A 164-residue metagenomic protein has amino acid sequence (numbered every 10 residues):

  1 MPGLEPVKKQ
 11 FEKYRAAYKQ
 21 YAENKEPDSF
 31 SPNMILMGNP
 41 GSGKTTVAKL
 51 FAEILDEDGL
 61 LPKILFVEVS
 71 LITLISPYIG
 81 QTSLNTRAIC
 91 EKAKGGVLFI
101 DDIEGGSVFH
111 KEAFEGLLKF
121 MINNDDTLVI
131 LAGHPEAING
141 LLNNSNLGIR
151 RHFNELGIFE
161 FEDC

Functional and structural regions predicted by a protein language model:
M1-M34: Pre-Walker A (pre-P-loop) alpha-helix and adjacent loop at the N terminus of AAA/AAA+ ATPase modules, a conserved
F30-I64, A88-E91: Walker A/P-loop
M34, V67-V69, L98-F99, V129: Hydrophobic positions in the central parallel beta-sheet of the AAA+
K44, I75-Y78, A137-L142: Switch/connector loops and helix/strand junctions flanking conserved nucleotide-binding motifs in nucleotide-processing
I64-A93: Short glycine-rich substrate-engagement loop in P-loop NTPases that contacts/grips substrate
L71-Q81, E104-K111, G157-F159: Flexible beta-alpha connector loops of hexameric P-loop NTPases
K94-N123, T127-I130, A137-N144: Conserved AAA+/SF3 P-loop NTPase catalytic/coupling segment centered on the Walker-B
L142-F161: A short helix-turn-beta junction within AAA+ P-loop NTPase domains corresponding to the substrate/partner-engaging
